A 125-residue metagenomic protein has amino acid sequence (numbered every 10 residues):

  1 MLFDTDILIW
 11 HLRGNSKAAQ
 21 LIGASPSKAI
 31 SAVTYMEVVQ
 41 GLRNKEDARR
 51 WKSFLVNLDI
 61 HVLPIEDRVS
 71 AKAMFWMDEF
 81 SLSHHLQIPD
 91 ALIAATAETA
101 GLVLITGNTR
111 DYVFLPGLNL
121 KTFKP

Functional and structural regions predicted by a protein language model:
M1-I30, Q40-F54: Short, well-structured N-terminal submotif of metal-dependent ribonuclease cores
F3-D4, S31, L86-Q87, N108-T109: Histidine- and aromatic-rich ligand-binding microenvironments
D4-T5, V38, A73, A97 (+1 more regions): Generic structural signal for small/hydrophobic residues in well-ordered secondary structure, especially within
I7-L8, T34, V69, L92-I93 (+1 more regions): Alpha-helix capping/helix-boundary segments
A18, S31, Y35, A48-W51 (+2 more regions): A general structural signal for well-ordered alpha-helical segments in protein cores
A24-S25, L58, L115-P116: Short, structured coil segments at secondary-structure junctions
H61-G107: Active-site neighborhoods of divalent-metal-dependent phosphate/nucleic-acid chemistry enzymes
A95-P125: Acidic, metal-binding active-site segment of PIN/NYN-like and related structure-specific nucleases
